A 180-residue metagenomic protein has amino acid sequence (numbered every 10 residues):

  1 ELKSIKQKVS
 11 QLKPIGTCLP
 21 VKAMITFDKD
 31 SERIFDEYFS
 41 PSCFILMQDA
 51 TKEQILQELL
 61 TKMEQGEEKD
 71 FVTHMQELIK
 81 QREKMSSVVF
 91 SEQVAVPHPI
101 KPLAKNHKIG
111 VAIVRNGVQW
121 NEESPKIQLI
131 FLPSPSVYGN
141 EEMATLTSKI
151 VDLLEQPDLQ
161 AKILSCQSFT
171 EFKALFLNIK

Functional and structural regions predicted by a protein language model:
E1-K180: Cytosolic covalent-transfer regions centered on His/Cys nucleophiles that carry phosphoryl or persulfide groups
